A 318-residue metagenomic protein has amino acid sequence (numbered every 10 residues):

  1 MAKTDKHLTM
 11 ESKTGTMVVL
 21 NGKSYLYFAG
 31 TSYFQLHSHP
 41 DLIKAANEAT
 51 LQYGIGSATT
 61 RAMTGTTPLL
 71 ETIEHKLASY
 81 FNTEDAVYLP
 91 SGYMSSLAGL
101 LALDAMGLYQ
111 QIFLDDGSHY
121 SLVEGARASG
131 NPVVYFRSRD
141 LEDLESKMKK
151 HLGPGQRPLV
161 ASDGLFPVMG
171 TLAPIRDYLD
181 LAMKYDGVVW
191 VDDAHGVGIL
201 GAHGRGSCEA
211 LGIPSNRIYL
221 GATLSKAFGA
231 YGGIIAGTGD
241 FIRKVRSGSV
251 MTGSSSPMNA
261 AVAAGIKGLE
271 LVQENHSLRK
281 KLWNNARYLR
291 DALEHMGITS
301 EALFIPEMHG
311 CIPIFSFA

Functional and structural regions predicted by a protein language model:
M1-Y53, G187: N-terminal "arm"/small-domain region of PLP-dependent enzymes with the aminotransferase-like
K44, E48-S91: Conserved N-terminal alpha-helix of the aminotransferase class I/II PLP-enzyme fold
L100-Y120: Conserved PLP-anchoring active-site segment centered on the Schiff-base-forming lysine
V134, S138-V191: Active-site phosphate-binding strand-loop segment of PLP-dependent enzymes
E209-K244: Active-site PLP attachment segment
S256-N275, K281, N285-Y288, E294: Structural motif of enzymes handling amino- and sulfur-group chemistry
K280-R290, E294-A318: Conserved PLP-binding catalytic core of the aspartate aminotransferase-like
